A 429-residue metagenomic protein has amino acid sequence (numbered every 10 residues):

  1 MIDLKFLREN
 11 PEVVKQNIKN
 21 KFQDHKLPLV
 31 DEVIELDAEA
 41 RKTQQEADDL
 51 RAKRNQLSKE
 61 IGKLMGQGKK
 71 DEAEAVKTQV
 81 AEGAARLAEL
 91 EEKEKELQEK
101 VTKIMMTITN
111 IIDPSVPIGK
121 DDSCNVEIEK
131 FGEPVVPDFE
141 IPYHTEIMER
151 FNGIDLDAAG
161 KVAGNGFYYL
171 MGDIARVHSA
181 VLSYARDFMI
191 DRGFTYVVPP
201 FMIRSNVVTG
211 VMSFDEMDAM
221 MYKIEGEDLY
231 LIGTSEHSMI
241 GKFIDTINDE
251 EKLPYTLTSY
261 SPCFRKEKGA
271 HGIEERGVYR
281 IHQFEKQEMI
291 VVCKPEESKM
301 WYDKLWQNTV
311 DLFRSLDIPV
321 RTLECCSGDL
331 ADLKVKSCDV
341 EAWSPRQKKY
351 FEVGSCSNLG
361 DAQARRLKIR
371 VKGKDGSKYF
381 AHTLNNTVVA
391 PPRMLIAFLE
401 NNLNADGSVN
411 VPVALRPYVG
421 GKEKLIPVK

Functional and structural regions predicted by a protein language model:
M1-P134, E149, G153: N-terminal alpha-helical targeting/anchoring segments
L27, K130-K429: TRNA-recognition modules of translation machinery and tRNA-sensing kinases, especially anticodon-binding
